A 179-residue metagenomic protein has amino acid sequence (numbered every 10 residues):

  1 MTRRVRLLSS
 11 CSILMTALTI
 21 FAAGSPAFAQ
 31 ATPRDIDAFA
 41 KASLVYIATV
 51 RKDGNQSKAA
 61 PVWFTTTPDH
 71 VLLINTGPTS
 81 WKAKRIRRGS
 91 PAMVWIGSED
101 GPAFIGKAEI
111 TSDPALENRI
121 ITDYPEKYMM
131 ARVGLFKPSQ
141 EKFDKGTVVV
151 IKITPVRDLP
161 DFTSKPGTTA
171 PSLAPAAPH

Functional and structural regions predicted by a protein language model:
M1-R6: N-terminal secretory signal peptides that target proteins for export/translocation
S10-A23: Bacterial N-terminal signal peptides
F28-A31, K142-H179: C-terminal edge-of-domain segments
A29-A48: Short N-terminal segments immediately surrounding and downstream of signal-peptide cleavage
P33-D35, V50-R51, F136-E141: Short, P/G- and charge-enriched loop/turn segments at secondary-structure junctions
A38-A40, Q56-K58, T65-T66, R87 (+1 more regions): Extracellular/periplasmic catalytic domains that process cell-envelope and extracellular macromolecules
A42-P78, A92-W95, A103-I105: Short beta-strand segments
T79-V150, T154-V156: Short, structured beta-strand-loop surface elements
